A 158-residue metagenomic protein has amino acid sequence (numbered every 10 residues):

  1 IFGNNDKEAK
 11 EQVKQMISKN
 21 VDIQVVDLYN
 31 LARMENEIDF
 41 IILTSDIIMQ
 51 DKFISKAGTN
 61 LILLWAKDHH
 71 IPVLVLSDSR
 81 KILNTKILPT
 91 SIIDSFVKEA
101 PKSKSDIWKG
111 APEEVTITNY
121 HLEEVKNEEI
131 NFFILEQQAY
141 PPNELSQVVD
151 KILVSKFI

Functional and structural regions predicted by a protein language model:
N4-I158: Conserved phosphate- and dinucleotide-binding cores of soluble alpha/beta proteins, encompassing both enzyme active
